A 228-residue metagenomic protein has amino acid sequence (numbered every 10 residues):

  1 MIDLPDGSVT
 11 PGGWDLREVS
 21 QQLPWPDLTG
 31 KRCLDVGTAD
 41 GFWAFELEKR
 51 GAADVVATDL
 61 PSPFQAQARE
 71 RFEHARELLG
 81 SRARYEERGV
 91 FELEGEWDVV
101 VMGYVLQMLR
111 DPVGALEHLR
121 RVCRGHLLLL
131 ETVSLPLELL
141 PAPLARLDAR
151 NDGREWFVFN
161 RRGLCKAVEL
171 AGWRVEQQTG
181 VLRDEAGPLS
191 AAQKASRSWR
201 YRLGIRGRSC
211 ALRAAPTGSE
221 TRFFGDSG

Functional and structural regions predicted by a protein language model:
P11-T29: Conserved alpha-helix/loop element of class I SAM-dependent methyltransferases that forms part of the SAM/SAH-binding
K31-A39: Conserved class I S-adenosyl-L-methionine
F42, E46-R84: Class I SAM-dependent methyltransferase SAM/SAH-binding core
F91-V100: A short acidic, Gly/Pro-enriched loop at the edge of an enzyme's catalytic core that lines a small-molecule cofactor
V99-D111: A short SAM/SAH-binding and catalytic strip from SAM-dependent methyltransferases
V113-H126: A short glycine-rich, Lys/Arg-flanked "PGG" loop and its adjoining helix->strand segment in the class I
L128-N151: Conserved class I S-adenosyl-L-methionine
L147-R162: Acceptor-substrate binding/catalytic loop of class I
